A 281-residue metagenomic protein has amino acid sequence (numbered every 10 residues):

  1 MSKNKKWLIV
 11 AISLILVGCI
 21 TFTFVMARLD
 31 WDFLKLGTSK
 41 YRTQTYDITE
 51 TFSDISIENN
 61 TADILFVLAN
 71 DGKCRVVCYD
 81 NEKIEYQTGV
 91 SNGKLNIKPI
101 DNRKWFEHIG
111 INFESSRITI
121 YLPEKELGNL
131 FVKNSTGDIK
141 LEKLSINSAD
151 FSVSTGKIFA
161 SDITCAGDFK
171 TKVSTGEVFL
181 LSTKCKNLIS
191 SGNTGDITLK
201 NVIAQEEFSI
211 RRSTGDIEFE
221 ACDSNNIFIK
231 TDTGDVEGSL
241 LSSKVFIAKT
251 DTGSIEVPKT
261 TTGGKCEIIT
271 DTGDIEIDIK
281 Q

Functional and structural regions predicted by a protein language model:
S2-N134, K140-V153, F159-V173, F179-S191 (+6 more regions): Acidic (Asp/Glu) and glycine-rich low-complexity loops/linkers that are typically intrinsically disordered
L180, L199, F219-E220: Structural signature of tandem-repeat unit edges
G195: Acidic (E/D-rich), amphipathic helical modules within compact regulatory domains
